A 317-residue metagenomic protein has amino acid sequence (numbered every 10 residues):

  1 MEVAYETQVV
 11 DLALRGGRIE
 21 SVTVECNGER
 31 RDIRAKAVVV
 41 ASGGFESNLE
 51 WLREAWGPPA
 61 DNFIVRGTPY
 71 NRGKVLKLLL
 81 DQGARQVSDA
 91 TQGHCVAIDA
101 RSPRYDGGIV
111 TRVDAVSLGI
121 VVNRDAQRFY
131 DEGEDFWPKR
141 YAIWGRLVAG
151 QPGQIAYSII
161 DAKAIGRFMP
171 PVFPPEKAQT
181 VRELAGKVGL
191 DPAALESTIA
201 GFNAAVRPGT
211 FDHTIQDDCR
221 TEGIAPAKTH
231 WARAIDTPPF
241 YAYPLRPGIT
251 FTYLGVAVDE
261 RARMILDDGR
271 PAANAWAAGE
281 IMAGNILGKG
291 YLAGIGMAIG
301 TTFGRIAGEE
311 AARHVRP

Functional and structural regions predicted by a protein language model:
M1-V10, D89: A conserved beta-strand/loop element that lines the FAD pocket in flavoprotein oxidoreductases
L14, E25, N123-R124, D259-E260 (+1 more regions): Short, acidic, Ser/Thr-enriched surface-loop or helix-capping motifs
C26-E29, I33-D99, I306: Glycine-rich loop(s) and the adjacent beta-strand/alpha-helix scaffold that form part
R72, L76-E196, A204: An anion/pyrophosphate-binding glycine-rich loop and adjacent beta-alpha core in soluble alpha-beta enzymes
L78-R85, V188-D191, E196-I199, I299-P317: Internal hydrophobic alpha-helix adjacent to the cofactor/substrate pocket in enzyme cavities
D114-V116, T250-T252, A293: Short, small/polar residue-rich loop motifs at catalytic or cofactor-binding pockets
E196-N285, K289: A glycine-rich dinucleotide-binding beta-alpha-beta segment and adjacent secondary-structure elements that constitute
